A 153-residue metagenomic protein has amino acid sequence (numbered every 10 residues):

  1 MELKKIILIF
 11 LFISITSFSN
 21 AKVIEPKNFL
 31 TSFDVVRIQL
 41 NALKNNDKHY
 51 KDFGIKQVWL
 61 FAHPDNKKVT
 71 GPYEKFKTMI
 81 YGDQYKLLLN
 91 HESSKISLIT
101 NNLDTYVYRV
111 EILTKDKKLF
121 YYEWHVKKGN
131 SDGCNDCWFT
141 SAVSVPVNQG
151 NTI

Functional and structural regions predicted by a protein language model:
M1-L3: N-terminal secretory signal peptides that target proteins for export/translocation
I6-I15: Sec-dependent N-terminal signal peptides
S19-P26: Boundary at the C-terminal end of the N-terminal hydrophobic targeting segment
K27-F33, K95: Charged, low-complexity intrinsically disordered segments
T31-D47, F61: Short, aromatic-enriched amphipathic alpha-helices that serve as compact interaction elements
H49-L103: Short solvent-exposed beta->alpha transition segments
L98-I153: Exposed beta-sheet edge and beta->alpha loop/turn motif
